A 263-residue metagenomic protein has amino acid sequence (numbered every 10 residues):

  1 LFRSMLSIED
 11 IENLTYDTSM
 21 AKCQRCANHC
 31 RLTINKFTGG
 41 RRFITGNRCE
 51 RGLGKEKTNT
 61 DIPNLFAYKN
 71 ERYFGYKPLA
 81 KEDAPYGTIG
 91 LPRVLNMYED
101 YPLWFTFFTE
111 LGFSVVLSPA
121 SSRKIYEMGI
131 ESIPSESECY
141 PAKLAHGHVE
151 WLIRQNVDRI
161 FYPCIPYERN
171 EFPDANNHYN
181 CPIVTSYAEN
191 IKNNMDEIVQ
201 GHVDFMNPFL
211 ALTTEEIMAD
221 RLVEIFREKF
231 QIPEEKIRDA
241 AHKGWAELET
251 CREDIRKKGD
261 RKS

Functional and structural regions predicted by a protein language model:
F2-S263: An N-terminal assembly and electron-transfer interface module characteristic of large anaerobic redox and radical
